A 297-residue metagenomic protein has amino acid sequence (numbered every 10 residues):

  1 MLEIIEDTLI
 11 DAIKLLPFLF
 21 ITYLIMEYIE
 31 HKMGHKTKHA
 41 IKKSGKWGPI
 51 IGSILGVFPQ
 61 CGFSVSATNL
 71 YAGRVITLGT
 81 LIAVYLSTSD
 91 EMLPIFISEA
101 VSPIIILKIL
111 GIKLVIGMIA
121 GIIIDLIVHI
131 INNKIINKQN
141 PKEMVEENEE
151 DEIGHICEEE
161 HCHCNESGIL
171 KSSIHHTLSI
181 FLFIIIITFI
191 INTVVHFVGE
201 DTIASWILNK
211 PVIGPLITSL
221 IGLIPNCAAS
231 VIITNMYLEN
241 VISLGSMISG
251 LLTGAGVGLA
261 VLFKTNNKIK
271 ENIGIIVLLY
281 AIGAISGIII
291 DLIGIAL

Functional and structural regions predicted by a protein language model:
M1-Y28, H35, L110-P215, I276-L297: Selected transmembrane alpha-helices and immediately adjacent juxtamembrane segments of polytopic inner-membrane
F18, E30-G34, K38, G56 (+1 more regions): Short helix-loop boundary/capping segments at the starts of domains
M33, F263-A281: Interfacial loop-to-transmembrane junctions
H39-P49, I153-E160: Cytoplasmic juxtamembrane interface segments
K42-K43, T80-Y85, I273-L279: Cytoplasmic-side transmembrane-helix entry/capping segments in multi-pass membrane proteins
K42-S44, I50-C61: Hydrophobic transmembrane alpha-helices
L55-G111, V195-N266: Membrane-interfacial helix-loop connectors
S98-I105, I116, L126-H129, K264-E271 (+1 more regions): Juxtamembrane/interface motifs at transmembrane-helix termini
